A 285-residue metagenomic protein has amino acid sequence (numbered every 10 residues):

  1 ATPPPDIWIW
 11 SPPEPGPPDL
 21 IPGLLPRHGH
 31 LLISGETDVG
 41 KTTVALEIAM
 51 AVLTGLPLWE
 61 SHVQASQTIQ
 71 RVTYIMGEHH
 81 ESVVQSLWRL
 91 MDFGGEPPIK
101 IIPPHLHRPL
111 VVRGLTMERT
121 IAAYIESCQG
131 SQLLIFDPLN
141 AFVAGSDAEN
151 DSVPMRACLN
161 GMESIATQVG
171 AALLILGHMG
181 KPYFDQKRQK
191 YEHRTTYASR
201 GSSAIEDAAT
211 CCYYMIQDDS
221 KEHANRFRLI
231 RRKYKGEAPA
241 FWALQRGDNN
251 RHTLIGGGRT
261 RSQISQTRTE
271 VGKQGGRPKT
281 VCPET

Functional and structural regions predicted by a protein language model:
A1-G94: The Walker A/P-loop phosphate-binding site
W8, P15-G16, A65-A157, S164: Conserved inter-motif catalytic segment of the P-loop NTP-binding fold
L20, A123, R200-G201: A structural connector/turn signal
L25, Y74, D137, A209 (+1 more regions): Conserved RecA-like P-loop NTPase ATPase core
L32-I33, D38, T42-T43, V153-L254: Phosphate-binding/switch region of NTP-binding enzymes
T116-R119, Y234-T285: Conserved alpha/beta core segments of nucleic-acid transaction machinery
